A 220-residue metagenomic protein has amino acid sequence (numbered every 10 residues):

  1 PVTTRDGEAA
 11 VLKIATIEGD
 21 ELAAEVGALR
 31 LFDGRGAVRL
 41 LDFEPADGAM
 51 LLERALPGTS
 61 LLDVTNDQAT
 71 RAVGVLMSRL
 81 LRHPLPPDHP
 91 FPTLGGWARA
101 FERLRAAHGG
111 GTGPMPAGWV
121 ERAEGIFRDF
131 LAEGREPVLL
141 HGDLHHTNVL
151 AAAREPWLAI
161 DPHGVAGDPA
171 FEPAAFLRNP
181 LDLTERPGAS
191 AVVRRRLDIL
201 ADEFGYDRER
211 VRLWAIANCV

Functional and structural regions predicted by a protein language model:
P1-T4, V11, L40, E124-F171: Active-site acidic catalytic loop and adjacent metal/ATP-binding pocket of ATP-dependent phosphoryl transfer enzymes
D6-L51, A55-L80, A189: A conserved alpha-helical element in kinase catalytic cores
G34, R82-L85, R178, G205: Residues at helix-coil transition
A72, R122, V192: Charged catalytic carboxylate motif
A72-L80, P86, P92, P162 (+1 more regions): Conserved, surface-exposed functional patches that form binding/active-site neighborhoods
L85-G142, A152-A153, D202: An alpha-helical support segment within catalytic cores of ATP-dependent transferases
A151-L213: Active-site Asp-x-Gly
W214-V220: Small/polar glycine-rich anion-binding or flexible loop at a beta-alpha turn
